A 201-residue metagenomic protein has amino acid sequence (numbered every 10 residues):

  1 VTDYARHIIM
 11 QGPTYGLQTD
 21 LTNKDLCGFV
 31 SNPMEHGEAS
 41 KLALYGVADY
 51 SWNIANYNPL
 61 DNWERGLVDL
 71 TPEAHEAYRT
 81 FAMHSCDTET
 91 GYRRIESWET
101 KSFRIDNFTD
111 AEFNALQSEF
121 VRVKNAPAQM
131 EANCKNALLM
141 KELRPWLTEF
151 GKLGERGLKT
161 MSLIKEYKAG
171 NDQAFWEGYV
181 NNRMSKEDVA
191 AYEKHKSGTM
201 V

Functional and structural regions predicted by a protein language model:
V1-V201: Substrate-binding groove of N-acetylhexosamine-processing glycoside hydrolases
